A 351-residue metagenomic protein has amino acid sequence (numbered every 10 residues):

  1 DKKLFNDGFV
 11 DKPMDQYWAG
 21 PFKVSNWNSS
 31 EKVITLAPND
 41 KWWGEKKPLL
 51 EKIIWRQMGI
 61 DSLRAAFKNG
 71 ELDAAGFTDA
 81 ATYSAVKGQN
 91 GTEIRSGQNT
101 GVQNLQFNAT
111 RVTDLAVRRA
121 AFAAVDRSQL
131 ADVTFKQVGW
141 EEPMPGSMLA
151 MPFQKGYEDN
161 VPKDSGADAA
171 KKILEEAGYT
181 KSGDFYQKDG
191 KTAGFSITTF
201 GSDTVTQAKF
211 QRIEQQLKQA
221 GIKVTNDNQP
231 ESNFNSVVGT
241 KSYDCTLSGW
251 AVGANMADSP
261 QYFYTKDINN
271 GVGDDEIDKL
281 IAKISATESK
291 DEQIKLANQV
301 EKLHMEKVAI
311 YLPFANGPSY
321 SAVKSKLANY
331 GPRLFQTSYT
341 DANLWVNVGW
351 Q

Functional and structural regions predicted by a protein language model:
D1-E45: Gly/Pro-rich hinge or "lid" segments in bacterial periplasmic/extracellular proteins
G8-K12, Q106-T110, V117-A120, K155-K163 (+3 more regions): Second-shell loop/turn segments in exported
S29-E31, T180-V252: Ligand/substrate-recognition segments at binding pockets and active sites
A37, T113-Q215, Q299, G349-W350: Append "and occasionally in soluble cytosolic enzymes with long acidic Gly/Pro-rich linkers
P38-A85, K223: Ligand-site clamp/hinge motif
T78-Q89, V252-A257: A ligand-binding cleft/hinge motif common to bilobed small-molecule-binding domains
R95-F107, N270-D278: Periplasmic-binding protein-like
V125-G156, V205-E214, V238-Q351: Detector for C-terminal structural segments
